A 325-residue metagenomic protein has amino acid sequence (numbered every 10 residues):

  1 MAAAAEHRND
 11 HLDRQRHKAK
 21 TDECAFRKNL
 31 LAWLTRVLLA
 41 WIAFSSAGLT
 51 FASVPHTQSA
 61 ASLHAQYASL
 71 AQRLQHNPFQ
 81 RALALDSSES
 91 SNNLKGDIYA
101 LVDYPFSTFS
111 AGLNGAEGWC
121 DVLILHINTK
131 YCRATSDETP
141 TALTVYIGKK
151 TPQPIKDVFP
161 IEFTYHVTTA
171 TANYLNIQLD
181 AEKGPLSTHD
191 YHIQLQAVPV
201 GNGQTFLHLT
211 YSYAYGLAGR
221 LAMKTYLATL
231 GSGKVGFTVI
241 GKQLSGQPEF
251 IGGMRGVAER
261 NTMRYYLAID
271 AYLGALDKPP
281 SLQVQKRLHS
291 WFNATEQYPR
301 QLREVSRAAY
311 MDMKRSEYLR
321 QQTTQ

Functional and structural regions predicted by a protein language model:
M1-L30: N-terminal secretory signal peptides that target proteins for export/translocation
L34-I42: Sec-dependent signal peptide hydrophobic core
S45-A47: N-terminal signal peptide c-region/cleavage motif recognized by signal peptidases
S53-P78, L83-A84, E182-G184, Q194-Q325: Terminal "cap-and-tail" regions of soluble proteins that handle hydrophobic small molecules
L85-G112, G253-V257: Terminal, regulation- and interaction-focused segments at domain boundaries
D103-I127: Amphipathic alpha-helical segments
N128-T188, H192, A214, Y272 (+2 more regions): Glycine-rich portal/gate segments that line the openings of hydrophobic small-molecule binding cavities
